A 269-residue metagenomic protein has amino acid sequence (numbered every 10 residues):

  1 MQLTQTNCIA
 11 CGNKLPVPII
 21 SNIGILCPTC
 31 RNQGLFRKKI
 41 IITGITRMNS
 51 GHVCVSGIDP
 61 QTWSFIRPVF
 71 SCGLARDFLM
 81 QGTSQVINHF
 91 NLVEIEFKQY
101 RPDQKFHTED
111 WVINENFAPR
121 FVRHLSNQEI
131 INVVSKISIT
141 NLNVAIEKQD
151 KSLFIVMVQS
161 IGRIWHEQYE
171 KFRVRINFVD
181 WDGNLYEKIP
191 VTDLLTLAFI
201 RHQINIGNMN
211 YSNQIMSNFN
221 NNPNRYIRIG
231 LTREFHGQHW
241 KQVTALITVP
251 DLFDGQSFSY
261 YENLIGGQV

Functional and structural regions predicted by a protein language model:
Q2-N7, I23-L26: Short metal-coordination and nucleic-acid-contact micro-motifs, chiefly zinc-binding Cys/His arrays
I9-G12, T29-N32, F90: Short, cysteine/histidine-rich loop/knuckle motifs that typically chelate Zn2+
P16, L35: Short functional micro-motifs and their immediate structural scaffolds
S21-G34: Cysteine-rich micro-motifs
F36-I95: N-terminal ordered "arm"
F36-V53, I139-D193: Structural detector for short beta-strands of small beta-barrel domains
D77-I95, I206, S212-Y226: Short nucleic-acid-contacting surface segments enriched for D/E, G, S/T with interspersed K/R
N91, F97-V144, Q149, L153-M157 (+3 more regions): OB-fold/S1-family single-stranded nucleic acid-binding modules
